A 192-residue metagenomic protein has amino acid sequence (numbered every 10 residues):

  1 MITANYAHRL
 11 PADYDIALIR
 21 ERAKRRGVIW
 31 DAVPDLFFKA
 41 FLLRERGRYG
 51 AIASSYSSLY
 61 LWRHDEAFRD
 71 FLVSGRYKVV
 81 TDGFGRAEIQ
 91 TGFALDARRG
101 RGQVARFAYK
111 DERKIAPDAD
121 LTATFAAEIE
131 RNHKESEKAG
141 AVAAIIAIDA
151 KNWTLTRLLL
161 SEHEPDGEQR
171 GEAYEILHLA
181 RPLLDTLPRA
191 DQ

Functional and structural regions predicted by a protein language model:
M1-F38, R46-Y49, E66-F71, R86-Q192: Short S/T/G/P-rich N-terminal loop/turn motif that feeds into the first structured element of a domain
L43: Residues that line or immediately flank small-molecule/substrate-binding pockets and catalytic motifs
S54-Q90: Aromatic- and glycine-enriched beta-alpha-beta binding-site module
